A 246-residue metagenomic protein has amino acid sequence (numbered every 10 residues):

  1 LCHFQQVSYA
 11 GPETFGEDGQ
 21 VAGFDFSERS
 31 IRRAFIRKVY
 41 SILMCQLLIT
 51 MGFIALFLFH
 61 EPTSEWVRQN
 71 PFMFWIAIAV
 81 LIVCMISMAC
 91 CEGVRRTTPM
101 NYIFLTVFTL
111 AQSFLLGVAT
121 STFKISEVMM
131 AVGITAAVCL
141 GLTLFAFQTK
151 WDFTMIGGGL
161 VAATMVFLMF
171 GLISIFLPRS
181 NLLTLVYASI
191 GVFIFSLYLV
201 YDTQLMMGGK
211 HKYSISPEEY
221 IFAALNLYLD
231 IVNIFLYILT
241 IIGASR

Functional and structural regions predicted by a protein language model:
L1-R246: A hydrophobic alpha-helical transmembrane-helix feature that marks the membrane cores and membrane-interface segments
